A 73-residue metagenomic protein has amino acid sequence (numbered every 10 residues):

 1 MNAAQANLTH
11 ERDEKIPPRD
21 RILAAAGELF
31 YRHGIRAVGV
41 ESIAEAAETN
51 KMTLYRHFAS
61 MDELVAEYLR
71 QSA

Functional and structural regions predicted by a protein language model:
M1-H33, A37-T49, D62-E63: Basic, helix-initiating cap at the start of DNA-binding domains
F30, S72-A73: Residue-level detector of secondary-structure transition/capping positions
E48-F58: Short hydrophobic/aromatic patch on the recognition helix
A59-S60, Q71: Short alpha-helical
V65-S72: Alpha-helical DNA-contacting segments of helix-turn-helix folds
